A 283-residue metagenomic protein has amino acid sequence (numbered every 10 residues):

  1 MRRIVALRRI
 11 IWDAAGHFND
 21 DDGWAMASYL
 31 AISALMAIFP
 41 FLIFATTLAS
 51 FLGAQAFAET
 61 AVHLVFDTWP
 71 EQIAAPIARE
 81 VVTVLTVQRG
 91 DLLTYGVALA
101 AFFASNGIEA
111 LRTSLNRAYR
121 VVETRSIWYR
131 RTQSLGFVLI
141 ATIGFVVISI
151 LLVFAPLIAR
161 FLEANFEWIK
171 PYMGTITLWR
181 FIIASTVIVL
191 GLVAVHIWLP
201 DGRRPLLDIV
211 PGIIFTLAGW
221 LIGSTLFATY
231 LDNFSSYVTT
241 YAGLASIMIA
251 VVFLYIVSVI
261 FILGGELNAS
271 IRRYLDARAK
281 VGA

Functional and structural regions predicted by a protein language model:
M1-A283: Membrane-embedded alpha-helices and immediately adjacent juxtamembrane helical segments in alpha-helical membrane
